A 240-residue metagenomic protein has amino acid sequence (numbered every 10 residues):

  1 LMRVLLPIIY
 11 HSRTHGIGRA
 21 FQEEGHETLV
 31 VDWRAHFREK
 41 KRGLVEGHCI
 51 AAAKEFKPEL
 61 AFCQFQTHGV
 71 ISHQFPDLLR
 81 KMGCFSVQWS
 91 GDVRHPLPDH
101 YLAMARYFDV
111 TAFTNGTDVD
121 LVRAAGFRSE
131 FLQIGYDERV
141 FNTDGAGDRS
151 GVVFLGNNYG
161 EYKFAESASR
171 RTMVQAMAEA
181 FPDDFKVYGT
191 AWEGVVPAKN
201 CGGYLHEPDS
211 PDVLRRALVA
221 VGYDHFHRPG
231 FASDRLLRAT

Functional and structural regions predicted by a protein language model:
L1-H48, E55-F56, C63-Q74, R106-T240: Nucleotide-sugar donor-binding catalytic core of glycosyltransferases
A61-F62, V87: Short, conserved beta-strand segments within well-ordered enzyme catalytic domains that often line or immediately flank
Q74-M82, A103-M104: Catalytic-core regions built around general acid/base machinery
L79-V93: Active-site proximal beta-strand in glycosyltransferases
R94-D109: Membrane-proximal helix-turn-helix segments that form the acceptor-binding/catalytic region of lipid-linked
